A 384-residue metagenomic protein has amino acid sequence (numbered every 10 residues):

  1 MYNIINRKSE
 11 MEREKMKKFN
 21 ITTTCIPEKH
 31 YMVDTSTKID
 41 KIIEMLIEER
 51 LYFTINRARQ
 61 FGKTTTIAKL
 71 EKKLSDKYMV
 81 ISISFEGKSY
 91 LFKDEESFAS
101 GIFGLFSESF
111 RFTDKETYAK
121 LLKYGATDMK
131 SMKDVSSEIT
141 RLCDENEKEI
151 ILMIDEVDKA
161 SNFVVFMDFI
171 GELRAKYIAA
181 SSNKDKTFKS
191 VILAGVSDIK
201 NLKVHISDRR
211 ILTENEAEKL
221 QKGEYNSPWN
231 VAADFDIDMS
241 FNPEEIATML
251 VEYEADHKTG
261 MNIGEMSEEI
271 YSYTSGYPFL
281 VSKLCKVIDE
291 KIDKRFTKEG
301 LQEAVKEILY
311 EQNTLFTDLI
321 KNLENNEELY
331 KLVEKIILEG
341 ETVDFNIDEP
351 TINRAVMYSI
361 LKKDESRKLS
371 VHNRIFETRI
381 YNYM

Functional and structural regions predicted by a protein language model:
Y2, N6-L74, R141-L142: Walker A/P-loop-proximal flanking segment of P-loop NTPase domains
T54, S75-Y90: Conserved catalytic segments around the Walker B and adjacent sensor/switch elements of P-loop NTPase domains
T65, T187-A255: Alpha-helical sensor/transducer elements of the RecA-like P-loop NTPase core
V80, K93-E116: Conserved NTP-binding/hydrolysis module of P-loop NTPases
L105-S131, D158-N162: Conserved P-loop NTPase mechanochemical-coupling segment
T127-I199, H205-E218, N382: Conserved Walker B catalytic segment
D234-F235, N242-Y358, D364-E365, R374: Winged-helix-like regulatory helical subdomains adjacent to P-loop NTPase cores
F376-M384: Short, amphipathic alpha-helical interaction segments positioned at domain boundaries
